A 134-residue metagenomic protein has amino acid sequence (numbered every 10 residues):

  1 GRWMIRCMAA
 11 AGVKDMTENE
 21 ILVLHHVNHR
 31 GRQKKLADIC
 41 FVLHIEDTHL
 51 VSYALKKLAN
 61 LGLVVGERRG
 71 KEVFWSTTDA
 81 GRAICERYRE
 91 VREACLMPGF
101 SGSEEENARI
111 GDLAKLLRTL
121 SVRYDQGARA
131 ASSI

Functional and structural regions predicted by a protein language model:
I5-E46: N-terminal helix-turn-helix DNA-binding core of bacterial DNA-binding proteins
I5-V13, L63, R69, M97-F100 (+2 more regions): Short, flexible helix-adjacent loops and helix caps
V13-T17, S52, K57, S76 (+1 more regions): Short glycine/proline-centered loop/turn elements that form peptide/ligand docking sites
N28, L55, T78, A114-L117: Generic structural concept
Q33-V73: Canonical helix-turn-helix DNA-binding module
K56-A108: Charged, amphipathic alpha-helical coiled-coil/dimerization segments
E90-I134: Terminal interaction helix/tail motif
